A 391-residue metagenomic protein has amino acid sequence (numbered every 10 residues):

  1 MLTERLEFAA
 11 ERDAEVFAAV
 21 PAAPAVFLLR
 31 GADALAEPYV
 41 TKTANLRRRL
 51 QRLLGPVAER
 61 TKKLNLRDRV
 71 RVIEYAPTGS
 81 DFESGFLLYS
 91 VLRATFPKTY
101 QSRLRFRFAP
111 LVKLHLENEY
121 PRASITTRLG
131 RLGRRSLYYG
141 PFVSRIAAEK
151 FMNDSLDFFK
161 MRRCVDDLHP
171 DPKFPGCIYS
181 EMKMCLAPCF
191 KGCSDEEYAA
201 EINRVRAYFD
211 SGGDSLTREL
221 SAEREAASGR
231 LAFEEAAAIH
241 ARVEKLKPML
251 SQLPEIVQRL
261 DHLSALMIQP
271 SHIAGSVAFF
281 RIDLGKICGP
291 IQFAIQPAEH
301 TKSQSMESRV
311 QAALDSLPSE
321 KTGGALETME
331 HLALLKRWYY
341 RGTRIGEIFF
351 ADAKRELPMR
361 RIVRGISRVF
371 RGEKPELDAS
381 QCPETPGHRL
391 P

Functional and structural regions predicted by a protein language model:
M1-P391: Conserved catalytic/ligand-binding micro-motifs in nucleotide and anionic cofactor chemistry
